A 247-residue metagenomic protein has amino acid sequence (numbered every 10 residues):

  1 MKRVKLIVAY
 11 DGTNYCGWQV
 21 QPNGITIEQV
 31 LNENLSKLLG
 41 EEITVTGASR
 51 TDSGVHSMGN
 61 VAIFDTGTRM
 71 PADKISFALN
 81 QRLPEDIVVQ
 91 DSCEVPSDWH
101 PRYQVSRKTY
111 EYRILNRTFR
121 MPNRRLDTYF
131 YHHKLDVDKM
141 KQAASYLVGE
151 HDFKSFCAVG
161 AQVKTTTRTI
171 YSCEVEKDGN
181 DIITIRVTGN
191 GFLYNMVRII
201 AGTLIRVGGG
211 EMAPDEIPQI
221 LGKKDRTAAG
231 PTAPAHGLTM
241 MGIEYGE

Functional and structural regions predicted by a protein language model:
M1-E247: Structured-RNA-binding interfaces characteristic of tRNA pseudouridine synthases
